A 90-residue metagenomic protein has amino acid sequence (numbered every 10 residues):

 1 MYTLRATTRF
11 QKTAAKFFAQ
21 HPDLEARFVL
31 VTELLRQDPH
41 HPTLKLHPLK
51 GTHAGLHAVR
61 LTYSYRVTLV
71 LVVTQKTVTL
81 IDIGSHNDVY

Functional and structural regions predicted by a protein language model:
T3, K12-K16, P22-E25, R60-Y90: Enriched for short, Lys/Arg-rich terminal
T3-L4, P42: Residues that recognize and position ribonucleotide moieties
T7-T8: Short amphipathic alpha-helix starts
F28: A motif-centric feature for acidic-aromatic and gly/ser/thr-rich catalytic loops and repeats
V31: Short acidic/histidine-centered micro-motifs embedded in hydrophobic/aromatic stretches that mark compact functional
L34-V59: A short, surface-exposed loop/turn module that caps and links secondary-structure elements
